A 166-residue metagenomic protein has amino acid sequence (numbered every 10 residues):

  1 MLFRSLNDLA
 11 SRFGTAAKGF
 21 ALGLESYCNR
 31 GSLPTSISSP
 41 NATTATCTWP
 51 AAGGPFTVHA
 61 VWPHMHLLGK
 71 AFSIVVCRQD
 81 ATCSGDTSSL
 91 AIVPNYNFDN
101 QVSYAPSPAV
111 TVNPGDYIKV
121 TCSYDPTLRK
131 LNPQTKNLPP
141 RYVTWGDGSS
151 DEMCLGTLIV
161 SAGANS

Functional and structural regions predicted by a protein language model:
M1-L2: Short, small-residue-biased leader/transition segments that mark boundaries at the very start of proteins
L6-A45, N137-S166: PGST-rich, cysteine-poor low-complexity/disordered linker and tail segments that act as flexible spacers
S39-T57: A long, hydrophobic alpha-helical segment
G54, V58-S149: Extended, compositionally biased non-globular segments
